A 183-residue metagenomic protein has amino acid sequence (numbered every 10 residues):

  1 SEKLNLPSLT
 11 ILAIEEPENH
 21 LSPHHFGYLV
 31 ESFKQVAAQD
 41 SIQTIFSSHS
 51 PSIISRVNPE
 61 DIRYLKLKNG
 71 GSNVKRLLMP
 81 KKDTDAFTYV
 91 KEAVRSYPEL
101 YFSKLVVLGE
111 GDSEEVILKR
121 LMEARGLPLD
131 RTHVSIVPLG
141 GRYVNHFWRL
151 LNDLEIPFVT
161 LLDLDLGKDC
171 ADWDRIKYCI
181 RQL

Functional and structural regions predicted by a protein language model:
S1-S96, V116: Switch/communication elements of ASCE P-loop NTPase nucleotide-binding domains
R63-L183: Acidic, divalent-metal-binding catalytic cores of TOPRIM and closely related two-metal-ion phosphodiester/pyrophosphate
